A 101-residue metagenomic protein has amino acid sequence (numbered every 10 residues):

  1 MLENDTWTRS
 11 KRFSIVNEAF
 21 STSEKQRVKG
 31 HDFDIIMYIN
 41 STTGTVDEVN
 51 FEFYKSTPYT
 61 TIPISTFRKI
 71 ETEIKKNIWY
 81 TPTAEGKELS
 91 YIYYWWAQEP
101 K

Functional and structural regions predicted by a protein language model:
M1-K101: Charge-biased low-complexity segments
